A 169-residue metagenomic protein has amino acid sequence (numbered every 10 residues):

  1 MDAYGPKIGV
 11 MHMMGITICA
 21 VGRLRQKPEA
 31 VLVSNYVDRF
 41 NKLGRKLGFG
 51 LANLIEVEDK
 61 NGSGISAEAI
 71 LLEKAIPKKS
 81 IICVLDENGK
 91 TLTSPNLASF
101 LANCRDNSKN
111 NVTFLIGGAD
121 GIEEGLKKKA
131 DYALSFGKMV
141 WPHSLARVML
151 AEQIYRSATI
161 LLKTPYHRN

Functional and structural regions predicted by a protein language model:
G9-G44: N-terminal beta1-alpha1 ligand-phosphate binding loop
I18, C83, G117, L150: Conserved RecA-like P-loop NTPase ATPase core
C19-V21, I55-V57, L115: Short hydrophobic segments within beta-strands
L24, E87-K90, G118-G121: Short glycine-rich anion-binding loops that position phosphate/pyrophosphate groups of nucleotides and phosphorylated
R45-V112: S-adenosyl-L-methionine/SAH cofactor-binding core of RNA-modifying enzymes
D106-L115, G137-H143: Short, acidic/small-residue loops that bind anionic groups at enzyme active sites
D120, E124-R168: Structured adenosyl-cofactor binding patch, chiefly the S-adenosyl-L-methionine
